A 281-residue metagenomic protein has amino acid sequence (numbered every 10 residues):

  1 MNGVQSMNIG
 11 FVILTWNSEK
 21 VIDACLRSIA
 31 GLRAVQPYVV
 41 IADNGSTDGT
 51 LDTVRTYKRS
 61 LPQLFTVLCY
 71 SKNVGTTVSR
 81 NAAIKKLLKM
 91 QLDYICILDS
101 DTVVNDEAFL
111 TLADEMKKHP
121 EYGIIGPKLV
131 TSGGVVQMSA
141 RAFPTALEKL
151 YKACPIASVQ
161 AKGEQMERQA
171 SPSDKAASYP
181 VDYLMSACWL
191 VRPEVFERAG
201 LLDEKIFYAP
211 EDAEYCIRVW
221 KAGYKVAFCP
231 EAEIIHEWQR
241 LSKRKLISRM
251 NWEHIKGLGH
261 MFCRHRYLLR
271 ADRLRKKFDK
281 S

Functional and structural regions predicted by a protein language model:
R27-P37: Short, acidic, metal-binding catalytic loop of nucleotide-sugar glycosyltransferases
S28, D43-D52, K72: A conserved acidic beta->alpha catalytic loop
Y70-M90: Glycine-rich, basic loop-to-helix element that forms the pyrophosphate-binding segment of sugar-nucleotide handling
Q91-V103: Short beta-strand-to-loop acidic/aromatic patch adjacent to the donor-nucleotide binding site
V103-S139: Conserved donor NDP-sugar-binding/catalytic core segment of glycosyltransferases
P144-V181: Short, flexible, basic/aromatic active-site loop/helix in glycosyltransferases
D174-A176, D182-L201, K205-E233: A short, conserved alpha-helix in the catalytic core of glycosyltransferases
E214-S281: Active-site-adjacent helix/loop segment of glycosyltransferases that harbors family-specific signature motifs
